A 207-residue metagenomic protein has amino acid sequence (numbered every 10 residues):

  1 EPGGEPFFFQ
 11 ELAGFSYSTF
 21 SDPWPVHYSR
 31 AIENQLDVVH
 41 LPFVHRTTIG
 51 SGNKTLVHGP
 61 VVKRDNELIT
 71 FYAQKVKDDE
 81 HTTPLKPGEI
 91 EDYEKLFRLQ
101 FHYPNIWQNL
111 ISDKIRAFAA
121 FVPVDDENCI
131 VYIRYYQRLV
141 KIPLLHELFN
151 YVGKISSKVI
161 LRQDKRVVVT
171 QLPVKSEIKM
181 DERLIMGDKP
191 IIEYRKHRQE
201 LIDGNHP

Functional and structural regions predicted by a protein language model:
P2-P207: C-terminal catalytic domain of Rieske-type non-heme iron oxygenases
